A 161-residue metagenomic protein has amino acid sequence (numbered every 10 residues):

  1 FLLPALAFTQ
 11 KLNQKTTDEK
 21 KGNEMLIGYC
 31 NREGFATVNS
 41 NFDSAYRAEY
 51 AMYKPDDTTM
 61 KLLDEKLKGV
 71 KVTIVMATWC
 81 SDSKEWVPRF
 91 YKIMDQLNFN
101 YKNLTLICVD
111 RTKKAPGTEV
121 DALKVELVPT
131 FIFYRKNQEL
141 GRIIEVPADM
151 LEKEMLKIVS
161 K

Functional and structural regions predicted by a protein language model:
F1-Q14: Bacterial Sec-dependent N-terminal signal peptides
K11-L67: N-terminal leader/targeting and pre-domain segments
I74-A77, Y101-A115: Thiol-based oxidoreductase modules, predominantly thioredoxin-like and allied folds used for disulfide exchange
T78-W86: Conserved redox-active cysteine motifs that mediate thiol-disulfide chemistry, especially di-cysteine Cys-X(1-2)-Cys
Q96-N100: Short helix-capping segments at alpha-helix termini
T112-E126: Short Fe-S-cluster ligation motifs
L127, F133-K161: Non-catalytic, surface beta->alpha helical segment in thiol-disulfide oxidoreductase systems
